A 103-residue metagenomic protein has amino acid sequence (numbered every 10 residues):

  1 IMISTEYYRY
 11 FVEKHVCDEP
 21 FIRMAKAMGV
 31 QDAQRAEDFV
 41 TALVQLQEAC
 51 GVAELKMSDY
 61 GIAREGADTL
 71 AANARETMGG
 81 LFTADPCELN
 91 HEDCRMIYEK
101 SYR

Functional and structural regions predicted by a protein language model:
I1-I3: Conserved phosphate/anionic-ligand binding catalytic regions in large, soluble enzymes, centered on
T5-Y8, A25: Conserved protein kinase catalytic domain
R9-E13: Glycine- and Gly-Pro-enriched alpha-helical subdomains that act as flexible, kink-prone "lid/hinge" or packing modules
D18, R23-R103: C-terminal charged capping/lid subdomain of soluble metabolic enzymes
